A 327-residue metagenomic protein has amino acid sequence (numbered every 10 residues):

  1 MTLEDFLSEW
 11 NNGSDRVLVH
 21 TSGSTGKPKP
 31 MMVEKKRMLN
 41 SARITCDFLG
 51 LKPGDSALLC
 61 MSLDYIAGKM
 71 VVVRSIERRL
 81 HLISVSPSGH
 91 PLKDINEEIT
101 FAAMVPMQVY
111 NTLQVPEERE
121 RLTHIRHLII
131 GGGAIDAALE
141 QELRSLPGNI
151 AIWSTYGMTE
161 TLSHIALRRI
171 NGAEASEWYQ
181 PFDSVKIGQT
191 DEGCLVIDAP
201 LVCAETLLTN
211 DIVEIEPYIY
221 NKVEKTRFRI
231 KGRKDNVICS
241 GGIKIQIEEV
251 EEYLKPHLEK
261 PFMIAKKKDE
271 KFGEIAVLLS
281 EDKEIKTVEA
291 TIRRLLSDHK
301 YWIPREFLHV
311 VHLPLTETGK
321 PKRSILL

Functional and structural regions predicted by a protein language model:
L3-H20, S56: Conserved pre-ATP/AMP-binding loop-to-beta segment of ANL
R16-R43, G50-K52: Conserved AMP-binding A3 loop
T21-S24, A57, V72, A102 (+3 more regions): Conserved S/T- and glycine-rich ATP-binding loop of Class I adenylate-forming
V33-N40, S56-N111: AMP-binding/adenylate-forming
E117-G172: Gly/Ser/Thr-rich phosphate-binding loop
N149-E192, A199-T206: Conserved ATP-binding loop and adjacent catalytic segment of the adenylate-forming AMP-binding
N210-W302: AMP-binding/adenylate-forming catalytic core of the ANL superfamily
S297-P321: AMP-binding/adenylate-forming catalytic domain of the ANL superfamily
